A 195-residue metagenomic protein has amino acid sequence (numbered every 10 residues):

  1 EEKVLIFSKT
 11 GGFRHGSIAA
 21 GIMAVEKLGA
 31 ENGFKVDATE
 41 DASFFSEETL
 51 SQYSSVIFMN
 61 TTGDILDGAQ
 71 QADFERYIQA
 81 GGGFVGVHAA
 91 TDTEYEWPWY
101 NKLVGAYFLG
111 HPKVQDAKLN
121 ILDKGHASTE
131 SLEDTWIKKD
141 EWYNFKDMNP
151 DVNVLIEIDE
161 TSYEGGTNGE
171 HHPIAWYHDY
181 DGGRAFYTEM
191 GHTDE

Functional and structural regions predicted by a protein language model:
E1, A30, E48-Q52, D67 (+8 more regions): Extracellular/periplasmic catalytic domains that process cell-envelope and extracellular macromolecules
E1-E2, S8, A19, K27-F34 (+2 more regions): Extracellular ligand-binding/catalytic regions of CAZymes and related secreted enzymes and adhesion modules
L5-F7, F13-T93: Helical hinge/lid and interdomain linker segments adjacent to catalytic or ligand-binding clefts that mediate domain
T10, A42-F44, A90, A106 (+2 more regions): Short, solvent-exposed coil/turn elements at secondary-structure transition points
T39, L155-E157, T188: Hydrophobic residues at beta-strand termini and immediately following loops that shape nucleotide-binding pockets
G63-S131: A glycine-rich, often tryptophan-bearing local segment used as a flexible ligand/cofactor-contacting loop or short
G81-V85, L155, F186: Structural detector of well-ordered beta-strand residues that form the stable sheet scaffold of enzyme domains
A106, H111-R184: Catalytic beta-strand/loop cores that center a nucleophilic Ser/Cys/Thr and support acyl-enzyme chemistry
